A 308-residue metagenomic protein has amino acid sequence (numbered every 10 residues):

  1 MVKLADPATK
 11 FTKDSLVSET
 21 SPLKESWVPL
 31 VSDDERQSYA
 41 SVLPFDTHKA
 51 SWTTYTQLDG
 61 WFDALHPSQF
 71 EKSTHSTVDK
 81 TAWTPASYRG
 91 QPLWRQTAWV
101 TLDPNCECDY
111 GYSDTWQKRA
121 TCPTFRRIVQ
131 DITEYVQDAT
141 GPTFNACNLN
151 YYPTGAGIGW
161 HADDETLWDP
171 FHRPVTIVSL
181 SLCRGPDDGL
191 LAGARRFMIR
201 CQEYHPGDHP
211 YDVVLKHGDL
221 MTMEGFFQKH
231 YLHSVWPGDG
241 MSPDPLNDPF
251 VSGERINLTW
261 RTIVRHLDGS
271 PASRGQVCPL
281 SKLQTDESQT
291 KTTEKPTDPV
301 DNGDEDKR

Functional and structural regions predicted by a protein language model:
M1-R308: Non-heme Fe(II) oxygenase metal-center motifs and adjacent flexible, charged/small-residue loops
